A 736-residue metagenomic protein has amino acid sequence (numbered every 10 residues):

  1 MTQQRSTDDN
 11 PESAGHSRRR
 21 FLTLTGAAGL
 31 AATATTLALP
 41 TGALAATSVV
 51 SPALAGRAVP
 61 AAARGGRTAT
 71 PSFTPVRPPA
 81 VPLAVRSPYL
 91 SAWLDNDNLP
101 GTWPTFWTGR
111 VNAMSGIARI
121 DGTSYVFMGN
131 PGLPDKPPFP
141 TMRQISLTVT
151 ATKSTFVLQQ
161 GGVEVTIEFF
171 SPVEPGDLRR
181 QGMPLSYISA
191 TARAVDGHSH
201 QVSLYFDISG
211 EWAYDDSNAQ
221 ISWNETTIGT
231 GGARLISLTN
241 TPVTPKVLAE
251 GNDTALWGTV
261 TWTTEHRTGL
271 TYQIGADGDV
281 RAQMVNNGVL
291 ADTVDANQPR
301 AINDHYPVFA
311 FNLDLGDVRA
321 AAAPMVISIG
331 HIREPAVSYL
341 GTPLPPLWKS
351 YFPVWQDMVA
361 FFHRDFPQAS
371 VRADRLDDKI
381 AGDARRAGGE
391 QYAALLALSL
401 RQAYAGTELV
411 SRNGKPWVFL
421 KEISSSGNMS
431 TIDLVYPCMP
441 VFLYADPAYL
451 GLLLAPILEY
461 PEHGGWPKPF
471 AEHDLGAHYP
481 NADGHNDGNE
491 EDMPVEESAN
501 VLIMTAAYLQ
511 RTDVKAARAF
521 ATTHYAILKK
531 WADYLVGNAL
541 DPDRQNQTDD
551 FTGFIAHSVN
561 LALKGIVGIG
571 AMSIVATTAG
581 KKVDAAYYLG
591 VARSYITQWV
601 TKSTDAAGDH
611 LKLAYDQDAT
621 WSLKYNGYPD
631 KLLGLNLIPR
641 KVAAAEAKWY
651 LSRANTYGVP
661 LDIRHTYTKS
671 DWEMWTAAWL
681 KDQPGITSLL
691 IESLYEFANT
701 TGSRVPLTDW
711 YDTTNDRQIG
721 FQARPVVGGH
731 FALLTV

Functional and structural regions predicted by a protein language model:
M1-S17, A27-L37, T41-L44: N-terminal secretory signal peptides
L37-T70: C-terminal segment of N-terminal export signals and the immediately downstream linker at the start of the mature
A58-V81, E174-P175, R180, T191-S430 (+2 more regions): Acidic/polar, glycine-enriched structural segments that form the non-catalytic walls/loops of the carbohydrate-binding
V81, V85-G161, A249-N286: An extended acidic
S91-N96, G116-I120, L158, S189-A194 (+9 more regions): Well-ordered alpha-helical scaffold segments within catalytic/enzyme domains
T166-I167, A393-L398, T407-N413, S430 (+7 more regions): Aromatic-lined, polymer-binding surfaces characteristic of secreted/periplasmic polysaccharide-degrading enzymes
I228-T293, E390, E422-L434, P440-P447 (+11 more regions): Extended ligand-binding clefts on enzyme/binding-domain cores
W348-A369, G427-D541, S558-M572, A576: Aromatic-rich carbohydrate-recognition surfaces in CAZymes
